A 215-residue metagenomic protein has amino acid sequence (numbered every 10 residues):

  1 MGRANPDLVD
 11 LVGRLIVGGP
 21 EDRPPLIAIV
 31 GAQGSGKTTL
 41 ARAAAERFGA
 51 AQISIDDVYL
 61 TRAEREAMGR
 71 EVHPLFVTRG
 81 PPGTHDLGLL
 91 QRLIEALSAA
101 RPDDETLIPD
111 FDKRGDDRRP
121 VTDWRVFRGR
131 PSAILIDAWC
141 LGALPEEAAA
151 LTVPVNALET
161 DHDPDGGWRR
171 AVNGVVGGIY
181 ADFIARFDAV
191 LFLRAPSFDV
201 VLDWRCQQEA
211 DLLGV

Functional and structural regions predicted by a protein language model:
M1-A28, A32: Extreme N-terminal, non-catalytic leader segments that precede Walker-type/kinase nucleotide-binding cores
P24-A28, A51, A133-L135: Residue-level preference for the first positions of well-ordered beta-strands
K37: Conserved lysine of the Walker
L40, A44: Hydrophobic positions on the alpha1 helix immediately C-terminal to the Walker A/P-loop
A51-S54, V58-D116: Conserved nucleotide-sensing/catalytic segment adjacent to the nucleotide-binding pocket in NTP-handling enzymes
K113-P120, R170-V176: Short gly/ser/thr-rich secondary-structure transition/capping motifs
F127-R128, F183: Structural alpha-helical scaffold elements that stabilize or flank donor/cofactor-binding regions in carbohydrate
A133, C140-V215: Conserved NTP phosphate-binding and transfer environment spanning the P-loop NTPase/kinase superfamily
